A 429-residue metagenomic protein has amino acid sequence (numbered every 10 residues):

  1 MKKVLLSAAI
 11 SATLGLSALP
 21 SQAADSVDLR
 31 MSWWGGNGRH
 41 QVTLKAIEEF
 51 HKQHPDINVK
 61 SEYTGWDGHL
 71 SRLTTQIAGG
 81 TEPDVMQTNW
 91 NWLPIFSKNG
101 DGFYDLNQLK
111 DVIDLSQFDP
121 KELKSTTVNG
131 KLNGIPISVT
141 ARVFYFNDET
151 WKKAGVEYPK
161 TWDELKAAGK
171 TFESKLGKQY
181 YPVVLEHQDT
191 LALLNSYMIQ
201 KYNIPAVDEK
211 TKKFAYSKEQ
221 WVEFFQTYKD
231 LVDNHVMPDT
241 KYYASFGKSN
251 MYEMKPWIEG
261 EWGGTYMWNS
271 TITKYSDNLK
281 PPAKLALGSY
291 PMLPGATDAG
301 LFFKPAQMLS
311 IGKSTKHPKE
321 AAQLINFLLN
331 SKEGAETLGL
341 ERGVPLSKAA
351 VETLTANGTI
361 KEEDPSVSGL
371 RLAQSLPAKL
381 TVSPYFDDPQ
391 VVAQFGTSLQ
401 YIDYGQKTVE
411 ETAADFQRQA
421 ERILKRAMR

Functional and structural regions predicted by a protein language model:
D25-G36, I57-E62, D84-V85, N133 (+2 more regions): Short, well-ordered beta-strand elements
E48-K121, S125-T127, E149-K160, K255-G264 (+4 more regions): Extracytoplasmic "Venus flytrap"/periplasmic binding protein-like
P83-D84, I113-T150, Y181-P182, T297-L301 (+1 more regions): A structural signal for short loop-to-beta-strand junctions that line the ligand-binding cleft of periplasmic/secreted
W90-R142, K166, K284-G288, K361-E363 (+2 more regions): Hinge/lid segment of periplasmic solute-binding proteins
G102-D105, S270-D277, Y290, Q307 (+2 more regions): Mature extracytoplasmic/periplasmic domains
N133-I137, R142, K166-W221, K229: Extracytoplasmic/periplasmic solute-binding protein
G169-K170, K213-S245, Y290-L293: Glycine-centered hinge/linker elements that transmit conformational signals in sensory and ligand-binding systems
F303, V367-Q419: C-terminal capping/gating helix-and-loop segments adjacent to ligand/active sites or protein-protein/ligand interfaces
